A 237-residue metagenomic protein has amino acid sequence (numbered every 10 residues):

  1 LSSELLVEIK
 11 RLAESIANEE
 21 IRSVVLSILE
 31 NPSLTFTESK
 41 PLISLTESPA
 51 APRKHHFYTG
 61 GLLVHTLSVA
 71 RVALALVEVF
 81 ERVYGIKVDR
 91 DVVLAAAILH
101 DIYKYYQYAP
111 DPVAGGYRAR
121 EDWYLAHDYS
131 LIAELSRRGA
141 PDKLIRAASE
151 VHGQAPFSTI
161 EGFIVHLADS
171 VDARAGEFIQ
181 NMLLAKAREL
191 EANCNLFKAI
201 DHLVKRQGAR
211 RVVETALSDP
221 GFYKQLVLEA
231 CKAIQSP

Functional and structural regions predicted by a protein language model:
L1-S48, C231-P237: Non-catalytic interface/linker regions that flank or bridge core catalytic/transmembrane domains
S2-L5, L62, T66: Generic structural signal for well-ordered, non-membrane alpha-helical segments in soluble metabolic enzymes
S3, L125, A192-L196: Amphipathic alpha-helical repeat elements characteristic of tetratricopeptide repeat
V7-E8, C194-P237: Terminal helices and disordered tails flanking the catalytic cores of nucleotide-processing hydrolases
I9, E19, L183, E191-N195: Generic signature of intrinsically disordered, low-complexity, basic-rich segments and short cationic peptides
A13-E14, V83, R137, P220 (+1 more regions): Short basic coil micro-motifs at the edges of alpha-helical modules that engage polyanionic partners
P52-H55, T59-G60, V64-H65, R71 (+1 more regions): Divalent metal-dependent catalytic cores for phosphoryl transfer on phosphate-bearing substrates
